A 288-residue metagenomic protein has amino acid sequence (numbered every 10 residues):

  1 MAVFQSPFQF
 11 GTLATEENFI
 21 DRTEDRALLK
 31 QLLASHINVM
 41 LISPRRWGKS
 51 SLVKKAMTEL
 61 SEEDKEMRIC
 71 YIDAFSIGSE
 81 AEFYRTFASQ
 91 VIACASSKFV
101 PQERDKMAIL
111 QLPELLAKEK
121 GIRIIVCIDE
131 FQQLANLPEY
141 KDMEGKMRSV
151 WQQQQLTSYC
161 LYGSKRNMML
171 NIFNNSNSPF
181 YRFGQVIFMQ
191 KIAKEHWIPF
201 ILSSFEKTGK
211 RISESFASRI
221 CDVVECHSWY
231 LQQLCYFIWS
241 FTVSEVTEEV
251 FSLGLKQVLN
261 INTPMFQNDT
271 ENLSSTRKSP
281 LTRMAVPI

Functional and structural regions predicted by a protein language model:
M1-V39, P44, E59-K65: A short, basic N-terminal segment
F8, A81-F99: Conserved NTP-binding/hydrolysis module of P-loop NTPases
N38, V100-R166, N174: Conserved Walker B catalytic segment
P44-I72: P-loop NTPase Walker A phosphate-binding motif
E59, R166-G184: Short regulatory helix/loop adjacent to the ATP-binding pocket of P-loop NTPases
K65-T86: AAA+/P-loop NTPase substrate/partner-engagement loops
Q185-H196: Conserved AAA+ ATPase "SRH/arginine-finger" region at the nucleotide-binding site
L202-M265: Amphipathic alpha-helical "lid/sensor" segments that cap RecA-like P-loop NTPase cores
